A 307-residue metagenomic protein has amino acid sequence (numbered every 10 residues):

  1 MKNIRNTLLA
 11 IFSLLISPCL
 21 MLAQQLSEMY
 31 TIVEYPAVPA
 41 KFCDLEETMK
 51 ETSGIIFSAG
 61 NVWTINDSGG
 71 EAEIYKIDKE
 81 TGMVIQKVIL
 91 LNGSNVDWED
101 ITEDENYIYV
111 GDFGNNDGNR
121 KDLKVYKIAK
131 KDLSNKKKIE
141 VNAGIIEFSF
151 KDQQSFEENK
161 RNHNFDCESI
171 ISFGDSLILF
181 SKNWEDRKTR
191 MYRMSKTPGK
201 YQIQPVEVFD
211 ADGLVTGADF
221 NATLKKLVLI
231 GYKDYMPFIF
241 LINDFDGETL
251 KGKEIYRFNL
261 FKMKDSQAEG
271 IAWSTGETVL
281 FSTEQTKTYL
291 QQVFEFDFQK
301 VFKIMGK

Functional and structural regions predicted by a protein language model:
M1-V33: Bacterial Sec-dependent N-terminal signal peptides
Q24-K307: Sequence/structural signature of beta-propeller domains
